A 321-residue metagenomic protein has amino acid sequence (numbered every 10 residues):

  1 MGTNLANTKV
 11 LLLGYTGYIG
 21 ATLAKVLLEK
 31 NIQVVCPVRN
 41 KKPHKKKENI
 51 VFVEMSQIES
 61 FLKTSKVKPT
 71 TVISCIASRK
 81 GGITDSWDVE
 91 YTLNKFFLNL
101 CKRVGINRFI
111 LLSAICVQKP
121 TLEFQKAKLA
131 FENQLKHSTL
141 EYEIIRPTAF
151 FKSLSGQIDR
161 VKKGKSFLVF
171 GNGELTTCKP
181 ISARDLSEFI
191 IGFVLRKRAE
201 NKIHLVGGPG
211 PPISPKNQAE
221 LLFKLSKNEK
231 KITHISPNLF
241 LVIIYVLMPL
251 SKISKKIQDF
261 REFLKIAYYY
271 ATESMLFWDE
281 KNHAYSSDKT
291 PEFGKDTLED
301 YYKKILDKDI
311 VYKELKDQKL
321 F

Functional and structural regions predicted by a protein language model:
L5-K30: N-terminal Rossmann NAD(P)H-binding glycine-rich loop of SDR-like oxidoreductase domains
L11, K42-V104, C116-Q118: NAD(P)H-binding glycine-rich loop region in Rossmannoid oxidoreductase-like domains and their noncatalytic homologs
Q33-R39: Conserved glycine-rich Rossmann-like NAD(P)H-binding loop of the short-chain dehydrogenase/reductase
S78-G164: Glycine-/Pro-rich loop/turn segments that contact NAD(P) or position catalytic residues in Rossmann-like domains
L93, G173-V194, K202, S214-N217: Substrate-positioning beta->alpha
S153-R160, F193-H204, K227-K230: Glycine/proline-rich active-site loop of Rossmann-fold NAD(P)-dependent oxidoreductases
T177-R184, V206-K224, H234-Y245, D296: Substrate-binding strand-loop-helix patch in Rossmann-like NAD(P)-dependent oxidoreductase/epimerase domains
L239-F321: A hydrophobic C-terminal alpha-helical subdomain
